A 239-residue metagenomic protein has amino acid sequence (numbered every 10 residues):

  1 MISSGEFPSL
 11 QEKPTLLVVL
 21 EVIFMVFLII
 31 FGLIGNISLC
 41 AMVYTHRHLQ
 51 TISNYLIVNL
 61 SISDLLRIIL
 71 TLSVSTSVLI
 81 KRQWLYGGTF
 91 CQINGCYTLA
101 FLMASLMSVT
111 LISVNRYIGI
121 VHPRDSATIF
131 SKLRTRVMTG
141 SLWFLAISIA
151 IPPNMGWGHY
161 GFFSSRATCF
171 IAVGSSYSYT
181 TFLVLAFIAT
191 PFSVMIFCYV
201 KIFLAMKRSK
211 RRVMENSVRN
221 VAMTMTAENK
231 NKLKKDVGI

Functional and structural regions predicted by a protein language model:
M1-I34, S38: Extracellular N-terminal segment of 7TM GPCRs
K13-V26, L49-V114, I118-K132: Extracellular TM2-ECL1-early TM3 structural module of rhodopsin-like
I29-I30, C96, A189-S193, N229: Residue-level hotspots within the lipid-embedded alpha helices of multi-pass solute transporters
L33-Y44, S61, L65-L72, A100-R124 (+3 more regions): Cytoplasm-facing ends of alpha-helical transmembrane segments in multi-pass membrane proteins
I57, V109, T135-G140, T181-L185 (+1 more regions): Hydrophobic alpha-helical transmembrane segments
I80-G88, S113-V114, I151-R166, R212: Juxtamembrane interfacial secondary-structure elements that flank transmembrane helices in multi-pass membrane proteins
A167-K201: Extracellular-loop-to-transmembrane junctions of the mid-late helices
V173, L204-I239: Intracellular effector-coupling site of seven-transmembrane GPCRs, centered on the ICL3-to-TM6 transition
